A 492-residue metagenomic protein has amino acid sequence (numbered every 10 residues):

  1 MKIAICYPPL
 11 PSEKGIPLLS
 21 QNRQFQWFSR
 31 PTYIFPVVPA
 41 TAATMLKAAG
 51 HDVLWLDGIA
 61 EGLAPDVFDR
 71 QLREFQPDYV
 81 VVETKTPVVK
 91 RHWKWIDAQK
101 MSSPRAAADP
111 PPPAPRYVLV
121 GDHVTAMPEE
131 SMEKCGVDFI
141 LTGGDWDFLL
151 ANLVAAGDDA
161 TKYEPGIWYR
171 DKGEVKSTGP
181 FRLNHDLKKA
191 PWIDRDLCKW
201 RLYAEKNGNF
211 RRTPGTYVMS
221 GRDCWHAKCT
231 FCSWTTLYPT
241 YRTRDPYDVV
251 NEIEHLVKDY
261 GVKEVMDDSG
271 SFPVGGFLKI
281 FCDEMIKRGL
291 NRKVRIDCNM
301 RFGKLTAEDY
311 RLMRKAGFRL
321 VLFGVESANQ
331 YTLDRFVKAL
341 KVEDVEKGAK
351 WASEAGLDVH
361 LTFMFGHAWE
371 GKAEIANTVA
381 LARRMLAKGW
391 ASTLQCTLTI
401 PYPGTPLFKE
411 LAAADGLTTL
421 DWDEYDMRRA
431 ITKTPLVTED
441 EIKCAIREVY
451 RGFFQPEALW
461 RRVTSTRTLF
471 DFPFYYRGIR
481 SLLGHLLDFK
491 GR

Functional and structural regions predicted by a protein language model:
I3-I5, L72, D78, R105-A107 (+4 more regions): Radical SAM enzyme core and accessory elements
I3-P31: Short glycine-rich His-centered loop
S12-I16, P128, G275-G276, Y331 (+4 more regions): Flexible glycine/acidic-rich beta-alpha junction loops that bind and position SAM and/or redox cofactors in anaerobic
V38-L183, G404: Glycine-rich beta-alpha loop elements in corrinoid/cobalamin-binding modules across cobalamin-dependent enzymes
L56-I59, T236, F363-F365, L398: Residue-level recognition of beta-strand->loop/alpha-helix junctions
P128-K134, D309, W369-M385: Catalytic cores of alpha/beta
K188, I193-H360, H367, N377-A380: Radical SAM [4Fe-4S] cluster-binding motif and immediate context
